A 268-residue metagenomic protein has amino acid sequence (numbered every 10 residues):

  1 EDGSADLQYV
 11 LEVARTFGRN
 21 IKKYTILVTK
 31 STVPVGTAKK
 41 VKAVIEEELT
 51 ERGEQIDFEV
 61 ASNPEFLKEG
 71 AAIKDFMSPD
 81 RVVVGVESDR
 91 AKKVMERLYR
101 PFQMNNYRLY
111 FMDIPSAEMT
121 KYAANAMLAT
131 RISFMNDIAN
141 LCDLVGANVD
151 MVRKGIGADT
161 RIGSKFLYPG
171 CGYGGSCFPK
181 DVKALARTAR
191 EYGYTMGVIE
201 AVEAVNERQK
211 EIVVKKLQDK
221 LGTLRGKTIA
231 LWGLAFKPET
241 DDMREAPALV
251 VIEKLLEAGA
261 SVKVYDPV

Functional and structural regions predicted by a protein language model:
E1-V268: Structural/interface elements that position substrates and couple domains in central-metabolism enzymes
